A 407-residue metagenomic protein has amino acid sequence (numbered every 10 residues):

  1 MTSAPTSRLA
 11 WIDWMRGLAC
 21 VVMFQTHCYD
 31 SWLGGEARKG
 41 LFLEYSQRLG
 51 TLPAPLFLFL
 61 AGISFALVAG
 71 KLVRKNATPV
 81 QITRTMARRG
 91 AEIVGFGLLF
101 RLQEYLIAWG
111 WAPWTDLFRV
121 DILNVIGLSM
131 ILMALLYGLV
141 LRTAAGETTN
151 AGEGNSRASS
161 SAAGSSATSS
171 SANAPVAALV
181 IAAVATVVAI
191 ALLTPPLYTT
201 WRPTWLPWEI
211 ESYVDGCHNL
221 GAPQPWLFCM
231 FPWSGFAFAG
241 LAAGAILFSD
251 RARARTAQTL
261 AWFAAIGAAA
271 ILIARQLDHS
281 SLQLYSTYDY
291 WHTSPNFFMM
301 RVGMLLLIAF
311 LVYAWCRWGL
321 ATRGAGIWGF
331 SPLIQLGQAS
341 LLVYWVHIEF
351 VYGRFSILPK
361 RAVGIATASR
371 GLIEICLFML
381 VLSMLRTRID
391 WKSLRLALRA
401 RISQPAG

Functional and structural regions predicted by a protein language model:
M1-S160, S165-G407: Alpha-helical transmembrane segments and their immediate juxtamembrane cytosolic regions
